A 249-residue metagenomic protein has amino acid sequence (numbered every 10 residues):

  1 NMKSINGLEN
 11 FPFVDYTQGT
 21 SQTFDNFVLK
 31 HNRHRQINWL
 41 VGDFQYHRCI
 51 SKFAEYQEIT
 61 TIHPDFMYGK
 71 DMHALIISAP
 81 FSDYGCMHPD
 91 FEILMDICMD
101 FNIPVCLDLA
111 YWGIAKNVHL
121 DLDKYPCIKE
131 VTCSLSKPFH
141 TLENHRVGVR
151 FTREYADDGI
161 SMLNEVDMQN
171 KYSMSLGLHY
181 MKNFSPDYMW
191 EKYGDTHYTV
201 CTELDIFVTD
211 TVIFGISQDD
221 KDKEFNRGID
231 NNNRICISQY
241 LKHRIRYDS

Functional and structural regions predicted by a protein language model:
N1-S249: PLP-dependent class I/II
